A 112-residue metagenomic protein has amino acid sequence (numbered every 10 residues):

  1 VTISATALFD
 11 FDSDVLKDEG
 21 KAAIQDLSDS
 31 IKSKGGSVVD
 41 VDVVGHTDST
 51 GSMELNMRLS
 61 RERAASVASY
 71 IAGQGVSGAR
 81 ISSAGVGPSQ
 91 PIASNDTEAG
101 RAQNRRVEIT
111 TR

Functional and structural regions predicted by a protein language model:
V1-D40: Periplasmic peptidoglycan-binding/tethering modules of Gram-negative envelope proteins
K21, K32, V44-R112: Periplasmic OmpA-like peptidoglycan-binding domain that tethers envelope proteins to the cell wall
